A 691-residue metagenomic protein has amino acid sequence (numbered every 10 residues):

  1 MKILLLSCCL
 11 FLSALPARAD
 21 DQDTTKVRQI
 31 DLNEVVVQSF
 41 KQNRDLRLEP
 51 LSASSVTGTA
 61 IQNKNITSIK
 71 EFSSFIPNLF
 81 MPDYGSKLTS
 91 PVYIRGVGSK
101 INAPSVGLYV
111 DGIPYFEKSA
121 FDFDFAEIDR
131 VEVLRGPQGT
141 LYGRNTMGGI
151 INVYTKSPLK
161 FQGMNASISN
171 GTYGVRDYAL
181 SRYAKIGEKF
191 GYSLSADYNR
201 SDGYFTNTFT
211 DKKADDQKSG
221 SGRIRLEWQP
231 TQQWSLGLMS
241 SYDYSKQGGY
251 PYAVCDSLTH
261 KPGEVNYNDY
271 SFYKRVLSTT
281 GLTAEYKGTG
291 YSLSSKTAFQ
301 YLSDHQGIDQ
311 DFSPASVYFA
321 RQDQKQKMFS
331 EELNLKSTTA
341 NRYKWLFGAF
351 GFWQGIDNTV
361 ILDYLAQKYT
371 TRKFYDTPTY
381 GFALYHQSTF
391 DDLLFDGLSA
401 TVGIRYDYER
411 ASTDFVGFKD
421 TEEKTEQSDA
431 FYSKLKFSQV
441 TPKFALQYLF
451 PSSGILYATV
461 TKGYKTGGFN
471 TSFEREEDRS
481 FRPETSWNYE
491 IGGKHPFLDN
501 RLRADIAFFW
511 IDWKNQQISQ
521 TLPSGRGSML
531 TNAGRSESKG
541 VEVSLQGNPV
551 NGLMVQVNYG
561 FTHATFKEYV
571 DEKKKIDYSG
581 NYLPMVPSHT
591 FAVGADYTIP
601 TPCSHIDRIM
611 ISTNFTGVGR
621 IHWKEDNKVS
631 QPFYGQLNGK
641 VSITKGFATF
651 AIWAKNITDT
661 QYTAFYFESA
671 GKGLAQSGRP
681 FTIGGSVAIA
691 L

Functional and structural regions predicted by a protein language model:
I69-F72, P91-G96, Y109, R130-V133 (+2 more regions): N-terminal periplasmic accessory domains that precede and gate Gram-negative outer-membrane beta-barrel machines
D111-P137: Short acidic/polar hinge/loop motifs at secondary-structure boundaries that mediate gating or recognition
G163-N165, N170-S201, F209-Q247, V276-T280 (+5 more regions): Transmembrane beta-barrel wall of Gram-negative outer-membrane proteins
D211, Q217-W353, R503: Outer-membrane beta-barrel domain signature, strongest for Gram-negative TonB-dependent receptors and also present
E227-T231, S241, L335-T338, F350 (+4 more regions): Structural signature of Gram-negative outer-membrane beta-barrels, strongest in the C-terminal barrel of TonB-dependent
T283-D311, L449, I455-T461, S480-K539 (+3 more regions): Membrane-embedded beta-barrel scaffold of Gram-negative outer-membrane proteins
K336, K344-L346, L394, A400 (+3 more regions): Gram-negative outer-membrane beta-barrel transporters
G552-V555, T616-K624, S642-L691: C-terminal beta-signal and adjacent terminal beta-strands/loops of Gram-negative outer-membrane beta-barrel proteins
